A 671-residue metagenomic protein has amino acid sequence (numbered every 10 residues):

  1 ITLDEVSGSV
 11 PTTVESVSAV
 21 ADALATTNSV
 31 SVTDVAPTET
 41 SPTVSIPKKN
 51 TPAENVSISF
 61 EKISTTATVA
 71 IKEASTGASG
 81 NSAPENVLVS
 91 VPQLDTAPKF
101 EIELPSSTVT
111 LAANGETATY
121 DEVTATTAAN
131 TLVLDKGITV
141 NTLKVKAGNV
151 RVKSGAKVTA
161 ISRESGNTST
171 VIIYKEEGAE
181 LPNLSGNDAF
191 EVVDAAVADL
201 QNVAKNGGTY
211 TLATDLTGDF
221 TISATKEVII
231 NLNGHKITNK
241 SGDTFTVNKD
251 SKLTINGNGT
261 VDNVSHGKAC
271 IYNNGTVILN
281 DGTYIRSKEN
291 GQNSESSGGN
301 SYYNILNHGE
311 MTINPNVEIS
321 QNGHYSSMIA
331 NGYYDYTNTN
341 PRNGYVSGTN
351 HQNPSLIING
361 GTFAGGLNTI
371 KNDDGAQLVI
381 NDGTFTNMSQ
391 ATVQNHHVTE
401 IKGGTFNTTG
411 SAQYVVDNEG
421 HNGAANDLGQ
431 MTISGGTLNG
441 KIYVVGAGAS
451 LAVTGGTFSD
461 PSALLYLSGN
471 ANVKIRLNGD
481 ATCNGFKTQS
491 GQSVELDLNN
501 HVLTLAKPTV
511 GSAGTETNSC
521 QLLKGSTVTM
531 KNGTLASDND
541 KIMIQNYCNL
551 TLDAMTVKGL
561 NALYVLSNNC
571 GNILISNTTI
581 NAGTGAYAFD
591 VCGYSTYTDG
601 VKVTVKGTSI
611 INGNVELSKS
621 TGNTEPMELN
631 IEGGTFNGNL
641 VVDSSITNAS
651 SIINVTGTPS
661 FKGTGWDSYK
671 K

Functional and structural regions predicted by a protein language model:
I1, T12, V30, V56 (+54 more regions): Solenoid scaffold repeats with emphasis on beta-solenoid/beta-helix
D4-A129, D135-G137, L143, K153-K157 (+17 more regions): Exposed regions on extracellular, virion, or secretory-pathway luminal proteins
V6, T12, N149-V193, D417-L465 (+1 more regions): Leucine-rich solenoid repeat scaffolds
V6-G8, D34-P37, K49-T51, E61-T65 (+25 more regions): Beta-strand-rich solenoid/repeat architectures in extracellular/passenger domains of polysaccharide-targeting enzymes
V20-S29, A36, T51, T76 (+4 more regions): Acidic Gly/Asp/Thr-rich repetitive segments characteristic of extracellular carbohydrate-active and adhesion proteins
T33-P37, A125, Q201-A204, T246 (+3 more regions): Short, exposed beta-strand/loop patches in secreted or surface proteins that constitute
N55, G155, G178, G207 (+8 more regions): Glycine-centered loop/turn motifs
A125, T217-I229, I237-N256, D262-I278 (+14 more regions): Extracellular beta-strand-rich solenoid/capping regions of secreted or surface-exposed proteins that bind or remodel
